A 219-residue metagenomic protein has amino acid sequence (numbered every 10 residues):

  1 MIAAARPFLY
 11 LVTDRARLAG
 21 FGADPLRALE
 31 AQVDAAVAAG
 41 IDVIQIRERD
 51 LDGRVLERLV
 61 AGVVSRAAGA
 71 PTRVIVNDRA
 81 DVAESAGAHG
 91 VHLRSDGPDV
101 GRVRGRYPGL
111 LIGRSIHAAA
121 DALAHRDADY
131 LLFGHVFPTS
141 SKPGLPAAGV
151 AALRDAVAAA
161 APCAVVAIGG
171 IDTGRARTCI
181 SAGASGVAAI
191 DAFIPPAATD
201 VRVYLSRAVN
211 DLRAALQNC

Functional and structural regions predicted by a protein language model:
M1-H92, G97, G105-D129, L145-A148 (+3 more regions): Conserved N-terminal beta1-alpha1 strand-loop-helix module at the mouth
D129-V136: Non-cysteine beta-strand/loop elements that form the S-adenosyl-L-methionine
S185-D191: Acidic, Mg2+-coordinating phosphoryl-transfer loop and its flanking beta/alpha structural elements, shared across
